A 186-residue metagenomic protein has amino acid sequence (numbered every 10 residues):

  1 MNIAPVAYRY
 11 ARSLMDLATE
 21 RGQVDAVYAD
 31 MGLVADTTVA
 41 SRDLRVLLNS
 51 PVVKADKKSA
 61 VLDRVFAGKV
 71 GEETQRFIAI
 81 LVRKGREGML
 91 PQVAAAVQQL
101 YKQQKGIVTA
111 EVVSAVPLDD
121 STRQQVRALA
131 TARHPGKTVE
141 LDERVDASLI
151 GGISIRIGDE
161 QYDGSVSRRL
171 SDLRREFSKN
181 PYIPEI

Functional and structural regions predicted by a protein language model:
M1-I186: Elongated, mostly alpha-helical coiled-coil "stalk/stator" tethers of large membrane protein machines
